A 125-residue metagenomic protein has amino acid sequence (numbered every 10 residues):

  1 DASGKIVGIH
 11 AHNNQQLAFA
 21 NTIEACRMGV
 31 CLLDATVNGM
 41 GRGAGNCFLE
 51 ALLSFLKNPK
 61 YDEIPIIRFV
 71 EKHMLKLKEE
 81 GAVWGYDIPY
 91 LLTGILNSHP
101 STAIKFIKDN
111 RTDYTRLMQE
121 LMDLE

Functional and structural regions predicted by a protein language model:
D1-E125: Catalytic cores and adjacent flexible loops of soluble metabolic enzymes that perform enolate/carbanion chemistry on
